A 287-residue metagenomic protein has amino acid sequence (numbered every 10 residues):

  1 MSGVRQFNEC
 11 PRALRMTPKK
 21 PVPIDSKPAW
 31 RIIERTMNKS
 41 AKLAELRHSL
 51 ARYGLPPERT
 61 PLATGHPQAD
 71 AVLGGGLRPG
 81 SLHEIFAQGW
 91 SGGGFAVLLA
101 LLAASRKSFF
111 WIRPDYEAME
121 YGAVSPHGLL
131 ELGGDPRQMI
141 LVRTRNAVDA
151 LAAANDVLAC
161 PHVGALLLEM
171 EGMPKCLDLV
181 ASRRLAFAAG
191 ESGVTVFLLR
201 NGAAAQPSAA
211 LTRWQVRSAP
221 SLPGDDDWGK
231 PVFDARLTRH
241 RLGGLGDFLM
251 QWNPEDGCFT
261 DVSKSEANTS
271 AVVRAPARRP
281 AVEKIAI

Functional and structural regions predicted by a protein language model:
G3-W111, D115, G122, E131-R137 (+1 more regions): Detector for small/aliphatic-rich hydrophobic stretches
G65, G94, Y121, A150 (+1 more regions): Helical mechanochemical/support elements of P-loop NTPase systems and associated helical scaffolds
A69, I85, M139, L166 (+2 more regions): Conserved RecA-like P-loop NTPase ATPase core
A100-L102, P126-G128, R183-R184, W252: Short, solvent-exposed amphipathic alpha-helical segments in soluble enzyme and RNA/protein-processing domains
S108-G164, E169: Conserved inter-motif catalytic segment of the P-loop NTP-binding fold
G133-G134, F187-V194, W228, L242: Arginine/glycine-rich "motif VI" loop of SF2 helicases in the C-terminal RecA-like domain
V142-A152, D156-P220: P-loop NTPase motor core
L198-P280: Phosphate-binding/switch region of NTP-binding enzymes
